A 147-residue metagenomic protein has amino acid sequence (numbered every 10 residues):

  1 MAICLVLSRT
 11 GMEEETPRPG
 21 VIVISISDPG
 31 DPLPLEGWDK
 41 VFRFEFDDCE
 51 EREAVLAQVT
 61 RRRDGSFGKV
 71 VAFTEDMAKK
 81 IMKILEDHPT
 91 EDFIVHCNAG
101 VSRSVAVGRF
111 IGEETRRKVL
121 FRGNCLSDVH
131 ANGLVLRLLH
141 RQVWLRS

Functional and structural regions predicted by a protein language model:
M1-D47: Glycine-rich, flexible N-terminal cofactor/catalytic loop recognition
E13-R18, I84-H88, I111-G112, L139: Alpha-helix C-terminal capping segments
R18-G20, G37-K40, P89-E91, G112-R117: Short glycine/proline-enriched coil/turn segments at helix->beta-strand junctions
S25, I94-H96, F121: A structural signal for short, well-ordered beta-strand segments and their strand-loop junctions that often border
W38-E50, L126, H130-L136: Adenosine ribonucleotide-centric catalytic and binding domains
F42, F46-I94: Helix-loop module immediately N-terminal to the HCX5R catalytic loop in PTP-like cysteine phosphatase domains
E86-T115: Catalytic cysteine-centered active loop of the rhodanese-like fold, especially the PTP/DSP P-loop
R109, T115-S147: Cysteine-dependent PTP/DSP-like catalytic domain, specifically the C-terminal lobe
